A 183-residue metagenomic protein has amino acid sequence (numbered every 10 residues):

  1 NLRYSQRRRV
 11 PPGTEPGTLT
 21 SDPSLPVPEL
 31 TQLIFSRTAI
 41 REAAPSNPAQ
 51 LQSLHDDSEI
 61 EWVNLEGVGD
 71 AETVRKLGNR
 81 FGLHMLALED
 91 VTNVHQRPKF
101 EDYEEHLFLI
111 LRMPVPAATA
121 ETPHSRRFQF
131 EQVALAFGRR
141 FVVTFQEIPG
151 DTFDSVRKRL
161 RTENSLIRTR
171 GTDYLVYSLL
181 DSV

Functional and structural regions predicted by a protein language model:
N1-V183: Peripheral, non-transmembrane regulatory/ligand-interaction domains of membrane transport proteins
